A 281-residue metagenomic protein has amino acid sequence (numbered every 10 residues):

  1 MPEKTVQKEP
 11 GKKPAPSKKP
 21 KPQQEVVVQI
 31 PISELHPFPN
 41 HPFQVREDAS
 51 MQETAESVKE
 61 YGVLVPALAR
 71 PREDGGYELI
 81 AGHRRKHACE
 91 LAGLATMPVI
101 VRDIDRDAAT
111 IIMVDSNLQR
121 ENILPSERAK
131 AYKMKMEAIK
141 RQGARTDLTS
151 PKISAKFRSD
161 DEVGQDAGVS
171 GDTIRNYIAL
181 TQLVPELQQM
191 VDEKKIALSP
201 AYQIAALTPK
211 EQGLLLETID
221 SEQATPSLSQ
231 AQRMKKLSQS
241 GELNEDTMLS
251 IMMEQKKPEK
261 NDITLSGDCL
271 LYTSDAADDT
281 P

Functional and structural regions predicted by a protein language model:
M1-R102, A108-N122: Short, charged/polar connector segments at secondary-structure boundaries
V6, D147-S150, P281: N-terminal compositionally biased, intrinsically disordered segments and leader/signal-like regions
F43-Q44, H87-Q182, D192, S199 (+1 more regions): Amphipathic, charge-rich alpha-helical segments that serve as recognition/docking helices
G62, A67, I139-G143, P185: Structural motif corresponding to the C-terminal cap of alpha-helices
F157-L271: Solvent-exposed functional surfaces
Y272-P281: Single conserved hydrophobic/aromatic residue that forms the stacking wall/gate of nucleotide- or nucleobase-binding
